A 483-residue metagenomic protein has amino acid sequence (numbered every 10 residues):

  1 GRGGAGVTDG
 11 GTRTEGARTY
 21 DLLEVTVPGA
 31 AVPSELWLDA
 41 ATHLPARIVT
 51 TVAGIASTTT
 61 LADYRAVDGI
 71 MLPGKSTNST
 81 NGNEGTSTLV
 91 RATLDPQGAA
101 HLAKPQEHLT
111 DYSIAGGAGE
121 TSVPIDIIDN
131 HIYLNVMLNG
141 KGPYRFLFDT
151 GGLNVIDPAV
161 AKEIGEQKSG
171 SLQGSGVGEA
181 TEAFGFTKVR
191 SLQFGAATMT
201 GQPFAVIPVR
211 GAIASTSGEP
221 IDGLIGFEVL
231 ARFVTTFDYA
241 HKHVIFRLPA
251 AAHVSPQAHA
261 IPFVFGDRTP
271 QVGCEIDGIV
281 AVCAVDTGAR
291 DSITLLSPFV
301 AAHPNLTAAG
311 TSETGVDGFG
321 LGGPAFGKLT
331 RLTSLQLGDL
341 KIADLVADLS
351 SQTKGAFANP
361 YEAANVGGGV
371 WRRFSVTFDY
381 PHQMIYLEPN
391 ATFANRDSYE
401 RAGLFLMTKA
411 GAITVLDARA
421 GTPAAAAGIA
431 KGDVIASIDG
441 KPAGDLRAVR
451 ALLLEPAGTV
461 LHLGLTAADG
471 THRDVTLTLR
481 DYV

Functional and structural regions predicted by a protein language model:
G1-R18, A30: Structured extracytoplasmic
R2, G29, W37, A62-V483: Pepsin/retropepsin-fold aspartyl endopeptidases
D21-V32, L36-L38: Mid-length scaffold segments of soluble, non-membrane domains
L23, I48, G74-N78: Beta-strand-dense domains in secreted/periplasmic systems and polymorphic toxin scaffolds
D39-V49: Long, charged/polar, surface-exposed segments that mediate recognition or autoinhibition
I48-T50, P249-A250: Short beta->alpha transition motifs characteristic of CBS
T51-A66: Short acidic, Pro/Gly- and aromatic-enriched capping/linker segments at domain boundaries
